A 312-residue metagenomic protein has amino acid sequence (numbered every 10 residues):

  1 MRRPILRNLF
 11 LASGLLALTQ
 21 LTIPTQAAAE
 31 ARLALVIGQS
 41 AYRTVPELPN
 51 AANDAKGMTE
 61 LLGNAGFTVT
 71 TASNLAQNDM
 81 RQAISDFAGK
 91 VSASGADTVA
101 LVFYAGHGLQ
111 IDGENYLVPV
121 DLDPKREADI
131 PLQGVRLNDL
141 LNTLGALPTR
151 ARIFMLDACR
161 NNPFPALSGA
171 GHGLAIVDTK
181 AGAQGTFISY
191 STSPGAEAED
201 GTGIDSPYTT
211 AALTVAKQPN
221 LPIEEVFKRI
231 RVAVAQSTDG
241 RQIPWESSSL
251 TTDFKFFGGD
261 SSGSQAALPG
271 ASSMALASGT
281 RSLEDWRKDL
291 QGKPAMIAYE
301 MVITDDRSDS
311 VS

Functional and structural regions predicted by a protein language model:
R2-V311: Cysteine endopeptidase catalytic domains of the caspase/legumain-like
